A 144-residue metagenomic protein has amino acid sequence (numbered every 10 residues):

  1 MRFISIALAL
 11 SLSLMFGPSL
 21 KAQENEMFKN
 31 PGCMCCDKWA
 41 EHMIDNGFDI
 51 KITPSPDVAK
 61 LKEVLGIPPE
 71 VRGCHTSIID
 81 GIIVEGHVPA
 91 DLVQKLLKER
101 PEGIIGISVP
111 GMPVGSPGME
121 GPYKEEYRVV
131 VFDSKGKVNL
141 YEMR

Functional and structural regions predicted by a protein language model:
S5-M15: Bacterial N-terminal signal peptides
M15-A22: Bacterial Sec-dependent signal peptides at the C-terminal "C-region" and cleavage site
A22-N46: Local sequence-structure signature of Cys/Sec-based thiol-disulfide redox active-site neighborhoods
F28-K29, I50-V58: A short glycine-rich beta-strand->turn/loop micro-motif centered on a GG-aromatic cluster
A40-I52, I83-V84: Iron-sulfur (Fe-S) cluster-binding segments and ferredoxin-like electron-carrier domains, especially [2Fe-2S]
V58-L65: N-terminal post-signal-peptidase region of extra-cytosolic proteins
V64, E70-R144: Thiol/selenol-based redox catalytic cores and closely related redox-interacting motifs
